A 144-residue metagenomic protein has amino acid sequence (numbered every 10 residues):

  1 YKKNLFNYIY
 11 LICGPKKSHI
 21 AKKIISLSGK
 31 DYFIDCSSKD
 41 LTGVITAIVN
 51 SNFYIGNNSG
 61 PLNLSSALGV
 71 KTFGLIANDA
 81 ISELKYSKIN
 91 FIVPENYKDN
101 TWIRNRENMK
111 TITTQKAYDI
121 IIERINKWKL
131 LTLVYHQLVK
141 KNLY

Functional and structural regions predicted by a protein language model:
Y1-A77: Donor-binding and catalytic core of enzymes assembling or modifying cell-surface/extracellular glycoconjugates
N4, W128-K129: Coil-to-alpha-helix initiation sites in intrinsically disordered, low-complexity, charged segments
L11, V134-Y135: Mid-sequence helix-capping/hinge segment at a functional interface
L27, D35, N63-W128, Y135: Nucleotide-sugar donor-binding patch of glycosyltransferase catalytic domains
